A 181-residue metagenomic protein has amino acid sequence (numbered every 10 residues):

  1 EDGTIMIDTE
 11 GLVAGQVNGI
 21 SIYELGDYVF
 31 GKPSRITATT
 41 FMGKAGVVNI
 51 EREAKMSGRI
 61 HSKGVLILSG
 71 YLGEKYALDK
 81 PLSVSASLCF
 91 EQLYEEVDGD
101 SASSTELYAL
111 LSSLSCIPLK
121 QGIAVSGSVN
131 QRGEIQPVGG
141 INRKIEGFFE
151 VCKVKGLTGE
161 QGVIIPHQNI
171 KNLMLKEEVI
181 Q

Functional and structural regions predicted by a protein language model:
D2-T9, V13-N18, I22-E24, K32-Q181: Peripheral, non-AAA+ core regions of ATP-driven protein-machinery
